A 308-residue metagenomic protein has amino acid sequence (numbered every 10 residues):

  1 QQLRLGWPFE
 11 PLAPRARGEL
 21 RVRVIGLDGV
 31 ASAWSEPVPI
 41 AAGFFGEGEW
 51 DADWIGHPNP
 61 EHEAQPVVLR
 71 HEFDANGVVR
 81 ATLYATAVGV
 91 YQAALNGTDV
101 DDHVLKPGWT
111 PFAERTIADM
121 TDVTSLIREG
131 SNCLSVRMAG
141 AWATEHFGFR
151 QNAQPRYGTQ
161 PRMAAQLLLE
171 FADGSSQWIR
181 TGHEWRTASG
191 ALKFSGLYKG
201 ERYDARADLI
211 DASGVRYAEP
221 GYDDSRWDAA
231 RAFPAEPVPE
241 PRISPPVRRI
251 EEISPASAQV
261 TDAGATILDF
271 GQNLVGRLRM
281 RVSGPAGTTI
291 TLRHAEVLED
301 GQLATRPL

Functional and structural regions predicted by a protein language model:
Q1-L308: Extracellular/oxidizing-compartment recognition motifs
